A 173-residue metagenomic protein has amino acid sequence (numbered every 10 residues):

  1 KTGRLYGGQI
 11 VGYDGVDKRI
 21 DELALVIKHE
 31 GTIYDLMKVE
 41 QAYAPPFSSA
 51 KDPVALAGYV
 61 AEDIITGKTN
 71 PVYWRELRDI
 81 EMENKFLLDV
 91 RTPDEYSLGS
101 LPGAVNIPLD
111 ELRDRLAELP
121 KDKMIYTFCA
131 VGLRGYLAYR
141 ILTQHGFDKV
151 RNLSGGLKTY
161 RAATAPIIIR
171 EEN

Functional and structural regions predicted by a protein language model:
K1-L36: C-terminal catalytic lobe of FAD-dependent flavoproteins
Q9, L87-D89: Structured core elements
Y34-F86, P93-Y126, A130-N173: Rhodanese-like catalytic fold shared by cysteine-dependent sulfurtransferases and DSP/PTP-type phosphatases
